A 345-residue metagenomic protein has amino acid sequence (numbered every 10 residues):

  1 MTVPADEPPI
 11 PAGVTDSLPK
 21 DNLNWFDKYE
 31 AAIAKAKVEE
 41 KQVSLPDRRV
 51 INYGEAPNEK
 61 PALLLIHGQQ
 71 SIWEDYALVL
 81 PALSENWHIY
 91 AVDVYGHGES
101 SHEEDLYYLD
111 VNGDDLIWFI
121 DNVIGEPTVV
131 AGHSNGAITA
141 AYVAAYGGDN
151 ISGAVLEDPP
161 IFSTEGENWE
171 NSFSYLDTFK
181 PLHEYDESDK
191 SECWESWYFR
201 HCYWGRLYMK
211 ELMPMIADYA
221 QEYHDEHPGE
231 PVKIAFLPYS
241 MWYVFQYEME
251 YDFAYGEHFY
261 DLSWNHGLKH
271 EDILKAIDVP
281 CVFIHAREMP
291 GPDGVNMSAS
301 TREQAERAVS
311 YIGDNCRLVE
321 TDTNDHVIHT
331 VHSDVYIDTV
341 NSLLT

Functional and structural regions predicted by a protein language model:
M1-L63, S84-W87, G125-E126, S152 (+5 more regions): Alpha/beta-hydrolase fold catalytic core
A34, P46, G54, V94-A131 (+1 more regions): Active-site loop/oxyanion-hole signature of alpha/beta-hydrolase fold enzymes
R49, E55-E99: Conserved HGGG/HGGXW glycine-rich cap/lid loop of the alpha/beta-hydrolase fold
E126-E170: Conserved hydrolase catalytic core segment
V155-F199: Flexible "cap/lid" loop of the alpha/beta hydrolase fold
K210-D272, E288: Hydrophobic, aromatic-rich cap/lid helix
K275-T323: Conserved loop-alpha-helix segment in the C-terminal half of the alpha/beta-hydrolase fold that carries the catalytic
T321-S333: Catalytic histidine-centered segment of alpha/beta-hydrolase-like enzymes
